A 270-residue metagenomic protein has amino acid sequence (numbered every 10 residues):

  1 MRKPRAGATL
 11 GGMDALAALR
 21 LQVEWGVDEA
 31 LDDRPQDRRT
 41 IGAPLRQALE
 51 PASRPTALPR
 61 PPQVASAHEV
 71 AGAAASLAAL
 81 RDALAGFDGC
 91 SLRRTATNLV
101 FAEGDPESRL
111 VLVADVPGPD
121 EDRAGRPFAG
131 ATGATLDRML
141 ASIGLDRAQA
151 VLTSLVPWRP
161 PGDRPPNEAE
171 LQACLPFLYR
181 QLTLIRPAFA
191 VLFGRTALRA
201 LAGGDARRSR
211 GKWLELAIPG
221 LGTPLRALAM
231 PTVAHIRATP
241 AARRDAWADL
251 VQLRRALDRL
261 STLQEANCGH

Functional and structural regions predicted by a protein language model:
M1-D32: Non-catalytic accessory regions outside enzyme or core folds
L21, D28-D33, D37-R38, G42-H270: A polyanion-binding, active-site-adjacent surface
